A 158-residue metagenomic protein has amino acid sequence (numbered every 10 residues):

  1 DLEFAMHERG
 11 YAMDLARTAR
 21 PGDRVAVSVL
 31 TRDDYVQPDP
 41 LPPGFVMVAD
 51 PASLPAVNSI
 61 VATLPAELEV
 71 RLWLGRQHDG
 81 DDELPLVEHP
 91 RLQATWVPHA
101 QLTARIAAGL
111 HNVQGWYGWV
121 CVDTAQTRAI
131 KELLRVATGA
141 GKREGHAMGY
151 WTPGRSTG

Functional and structural regions predicted by a protein language model:
D1-G158: Extended, composition-driven regions rather than compact fold-specific motifs
